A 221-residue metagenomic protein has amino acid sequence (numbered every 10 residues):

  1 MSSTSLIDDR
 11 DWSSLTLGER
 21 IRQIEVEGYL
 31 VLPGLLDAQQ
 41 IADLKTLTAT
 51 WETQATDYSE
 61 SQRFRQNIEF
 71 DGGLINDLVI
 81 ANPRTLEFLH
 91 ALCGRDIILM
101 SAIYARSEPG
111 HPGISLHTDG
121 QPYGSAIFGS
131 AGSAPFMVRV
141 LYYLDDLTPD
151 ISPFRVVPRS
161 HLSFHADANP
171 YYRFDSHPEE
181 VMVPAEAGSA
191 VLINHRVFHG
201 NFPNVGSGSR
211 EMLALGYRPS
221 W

Functional and structural regions predicted by a protein language model:
M1-V26, L32-F128: Non-heme Fe(II)-dependent double-stranded beta-helix
L32, Y142, V191-I193: Short hydrophobic-aromatic micro-motifs
A81, V157, I193: A conserved hydrophobic position in a structured secondary element of the catalytic/binding core that shapes
S101-Y104, V140-Y142, L213-Y217: A structural signal for short, well-ordered beta-strand segments
R106, D145-L147, G200, S220: Short coil/turn motifs at secondary-structure junctions
S107, V157-S163, G216-W221: Short edge-strand/loop segments of extracellular domains
H111-P184: Catalytic core of non-heme Fe(II) oxygenases with the double-stranded beta-helix
P170-W221: Catalytic core of Fe(II)/2-oxoglutarate
